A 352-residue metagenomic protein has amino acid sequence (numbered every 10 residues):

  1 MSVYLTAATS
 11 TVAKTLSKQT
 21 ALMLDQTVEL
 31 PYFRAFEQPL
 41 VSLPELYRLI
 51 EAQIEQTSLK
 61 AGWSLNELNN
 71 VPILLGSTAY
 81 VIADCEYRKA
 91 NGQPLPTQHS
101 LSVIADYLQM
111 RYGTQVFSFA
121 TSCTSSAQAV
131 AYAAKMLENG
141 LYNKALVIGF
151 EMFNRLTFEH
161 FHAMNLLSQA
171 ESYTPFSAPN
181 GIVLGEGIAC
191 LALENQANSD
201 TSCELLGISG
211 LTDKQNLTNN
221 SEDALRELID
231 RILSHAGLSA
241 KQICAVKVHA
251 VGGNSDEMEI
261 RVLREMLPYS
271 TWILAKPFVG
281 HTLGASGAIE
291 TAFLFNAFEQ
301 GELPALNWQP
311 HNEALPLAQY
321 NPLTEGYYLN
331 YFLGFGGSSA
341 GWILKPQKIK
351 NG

Functional and structural regions predicted by a protein language model:
M1-V116, K135-E138, N154, A163-V183 (+2 more regions): Conserved "HGTGT" condensation-loop signature of ketosynthase/thiolase-family condensing enzymes that catalyze
A120-S122: Compositionally biased, intrinsically disordered linkers/stalks adjacent to structured regions
S126: Short conserved active-site loop signatures built around small residues
V130-A134: Short, conserved alpha-helix that lines the donor NDP-sugar binding/gating region of sugar-transfer enzymes
K144, G149-F153: Glycine-rich anion/phosphate-binding loop at the beta-strand->alpha-helix junction
